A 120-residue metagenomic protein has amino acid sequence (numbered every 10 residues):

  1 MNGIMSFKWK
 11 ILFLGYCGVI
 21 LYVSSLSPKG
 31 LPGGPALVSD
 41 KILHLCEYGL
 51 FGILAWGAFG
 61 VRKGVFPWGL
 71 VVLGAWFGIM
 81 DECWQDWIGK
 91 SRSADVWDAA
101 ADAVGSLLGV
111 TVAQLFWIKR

Functional and structural regions predicted by a protein language model:
M1-G57, L70, G74: "…centered on the first transmembrane helix and the immediately adjacent amphipathic helix/loop
N2, I118-R120: Short, charged juxtamembrane terminal tails flanking transmembrane helices
M5-I11, R62-G69, R92-V96: Membrane-helix interface segments
G18-Y22, I79, C83, L107: Alpha-helical transmembrane segments of multipass membrane proteins
G30-S39, M80-V104: Interfacial helix-loop-helix junctions of multi-pass membrane proteins
E47-V61, R92, S106-W117: Membrane-interfacial alpha-helical segments at the cytosolic side of multi-pass membrane proteins
G52, L70-G74, G78, D102 (+2 more regions): Small-residue faces within membrane-embedded alpha-helices
F59-D81, Q85: Membrane-embedded catalytic cores of phosphoryl/pyrophosphoryl-handling enzymes
